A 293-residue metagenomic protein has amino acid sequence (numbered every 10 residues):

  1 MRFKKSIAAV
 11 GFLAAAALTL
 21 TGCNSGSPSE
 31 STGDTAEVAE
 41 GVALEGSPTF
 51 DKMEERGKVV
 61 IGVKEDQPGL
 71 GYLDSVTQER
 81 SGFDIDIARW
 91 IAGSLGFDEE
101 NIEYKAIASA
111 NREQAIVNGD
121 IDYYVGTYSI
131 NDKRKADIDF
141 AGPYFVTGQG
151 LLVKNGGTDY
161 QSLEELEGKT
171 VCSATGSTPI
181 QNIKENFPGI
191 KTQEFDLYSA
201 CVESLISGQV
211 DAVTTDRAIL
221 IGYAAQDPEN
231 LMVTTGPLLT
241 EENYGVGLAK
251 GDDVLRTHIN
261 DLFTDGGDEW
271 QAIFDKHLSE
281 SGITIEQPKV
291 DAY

Functional and structural regions predicted by a protein language model:
A17-G22: C-terminal motif of bacterial Sec signal peptides marking the signal peptidase cleavage site
N24, G33-L44, I85, G157 (+2 more regions): Extended ligand-binding regions for polar small-molecule ligands
G33-Y124: Extracytoplasmic small-molecule ligand-binding "clamshell" domains of the periplasmic binding protein/Venus flytrap
G46, I102-Q114, T158-D159, Q193-E203 (+2 more regions): Short helix-initiation/N-cap motifs at beta->coil->alpha
V63-P68, R80-L95, Y128-S129, T147-V202 (+3 more regions): Bilobed "Venus flytrap"/periplasmic-binding protein-like clamshell domains and structurally analogous long
E100-E165: Acidic, polar ligand-binding/catalytic clefts
N111, T127-A136, N182-E185, I206-E241 (+1 more regions): A ligand-binding cleft/hinge motif common to bilobed small-molecule-binding domains
F145-V153, R217, I221-F263, G282-Y293: Periplasmic-binding protein-like
